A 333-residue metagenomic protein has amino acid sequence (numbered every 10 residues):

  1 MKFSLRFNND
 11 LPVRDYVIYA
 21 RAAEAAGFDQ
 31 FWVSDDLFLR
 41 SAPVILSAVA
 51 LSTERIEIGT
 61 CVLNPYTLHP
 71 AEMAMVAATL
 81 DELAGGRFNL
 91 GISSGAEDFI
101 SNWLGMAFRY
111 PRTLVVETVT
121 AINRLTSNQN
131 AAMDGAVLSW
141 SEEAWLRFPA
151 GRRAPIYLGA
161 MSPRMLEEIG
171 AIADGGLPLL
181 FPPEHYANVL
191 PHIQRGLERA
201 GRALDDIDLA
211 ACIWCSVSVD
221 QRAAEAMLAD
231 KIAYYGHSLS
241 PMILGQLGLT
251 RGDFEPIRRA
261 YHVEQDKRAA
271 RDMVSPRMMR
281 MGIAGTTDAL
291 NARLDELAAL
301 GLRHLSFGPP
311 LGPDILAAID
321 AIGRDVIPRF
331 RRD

Functional and structural regions predicted by a protein language model:
M1-D333: Active-site-adjacent structural elements that line small-molecule/cofactor binding pockets in enzymes
